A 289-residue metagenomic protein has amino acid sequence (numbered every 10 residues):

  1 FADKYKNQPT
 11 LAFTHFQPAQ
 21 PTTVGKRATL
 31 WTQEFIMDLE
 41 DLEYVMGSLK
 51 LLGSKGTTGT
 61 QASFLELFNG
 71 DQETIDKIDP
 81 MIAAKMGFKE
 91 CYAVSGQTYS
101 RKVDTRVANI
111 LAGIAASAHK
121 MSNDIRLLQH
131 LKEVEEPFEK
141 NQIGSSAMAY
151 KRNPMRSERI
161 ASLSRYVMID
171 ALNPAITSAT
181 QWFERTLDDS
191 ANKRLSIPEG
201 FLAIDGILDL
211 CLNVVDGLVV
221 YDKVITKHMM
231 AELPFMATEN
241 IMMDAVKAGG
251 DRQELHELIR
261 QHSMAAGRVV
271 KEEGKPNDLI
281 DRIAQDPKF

Functional and structural regions predicted by a protein language model:
F1, D38, L42, M121 (+2 more regions): Short alpha-helical functional segments enriched in proximate histidine and acidic residues
F1, V45, M81, K85 (+2 more regions): Residues that form generic nucleotide/phosphate-binding pockets
F1-A19, G87-V103, F183-S190: Long, non-coiled-coil amphipathic alpha-helical linker/lever segments that couple catalytic cores to other domains
A2, K6, E43-M46, Q129 (+3 more regions): A structural signal for long alpha-helical coiled-coils and helix-turn connectors that form the cytosolic signaling
Q8-A12, V45-L51, L128-V134, Q253-H256 (+1 more regions): Flexible, glycine/charged-enriched surface loops at secondary-structure junctions
Q20-T180: Internal glycine-rich alpha/beta core junctions
I143-F289: Catalytic-core signal marking the mid-to-C-terminal active-site face
